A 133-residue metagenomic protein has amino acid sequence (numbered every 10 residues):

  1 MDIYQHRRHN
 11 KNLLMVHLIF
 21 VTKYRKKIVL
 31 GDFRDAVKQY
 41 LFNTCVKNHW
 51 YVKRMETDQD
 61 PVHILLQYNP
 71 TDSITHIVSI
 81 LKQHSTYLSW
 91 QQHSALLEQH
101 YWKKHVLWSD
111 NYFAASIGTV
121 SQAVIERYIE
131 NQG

Functional and structural regions predicted by a protein language model:
M1-G133: Basic nucleic-acid-binding interfaces
